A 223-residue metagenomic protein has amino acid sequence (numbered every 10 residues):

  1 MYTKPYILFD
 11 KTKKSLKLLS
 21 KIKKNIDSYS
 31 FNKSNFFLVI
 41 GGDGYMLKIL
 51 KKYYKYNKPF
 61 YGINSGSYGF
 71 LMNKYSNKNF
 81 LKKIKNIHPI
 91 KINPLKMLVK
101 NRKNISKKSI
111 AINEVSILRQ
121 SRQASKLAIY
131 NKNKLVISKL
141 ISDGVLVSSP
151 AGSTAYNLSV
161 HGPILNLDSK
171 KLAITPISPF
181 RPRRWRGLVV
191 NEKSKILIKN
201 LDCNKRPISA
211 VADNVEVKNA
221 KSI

Functional and structural regions predicted by a protein language model:
M1-F36, I40, Y45-K55, Y75-K91 (+1 more regions): ATP/NTP phosphate-donor binding region
K17, K48-L50, L71-N73, N157-S159 (+1 more regions): Short glycine-/acidic-enriched loop or helix-start segments at secondary-structure transitions that form or flank
G42-Y45, G66-Y68, A151-T154: Short glycine-rich anion-binding loops that position phosphate/pyrophosphate groups of nucleotides and phosphorylated
N57-P59: Proline-centered loop/turn at the N-terminus of a beta-strand
Y61-I63: Generic beta-sheet signal
S67-G144: Catalytic core of DAGKc-family lipid kinases
S109, I117, R122, K132-V136 (+1 more regions): ATP/nucleoside-binding phosphotransfer catalytic cores, i.e., glycine-rich phosphate-binding loops
L135, L146-R183: Gly/Ser/Thr-rich active-site loops/lids in small-molecule metabolic enzymes that frequently grip phosphoryl groups
